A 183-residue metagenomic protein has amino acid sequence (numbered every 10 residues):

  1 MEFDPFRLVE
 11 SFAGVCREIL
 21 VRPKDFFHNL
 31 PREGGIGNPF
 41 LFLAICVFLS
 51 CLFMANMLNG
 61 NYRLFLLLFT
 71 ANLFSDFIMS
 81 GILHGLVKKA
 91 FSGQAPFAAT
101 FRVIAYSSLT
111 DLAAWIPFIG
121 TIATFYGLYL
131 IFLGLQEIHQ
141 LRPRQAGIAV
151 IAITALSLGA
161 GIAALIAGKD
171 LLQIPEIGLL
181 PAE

Functional and structural regions predicted by a protein language model:
M1-L49: N-terminal juxtamembrane cytosolic/stromal segments of multi-pass membrane proteins
F27, P31-G35, P39, M57-L68 (+2 more regions): Membrane-helix interfacial "entry" motifs
H28, F91, L133-P143, A167-L171: Juxtamembrane transmembrane-helix termini
N38-H84, R102-I131, A149-E176: Hydrophobic alpha-helical transmembrane segments in multi-pass membrane proteins
M79-F97: Juxtamembrane interface at the ends
Q136-L156: Interfacial loop-to-transmembrane junctions
E176-E183: Short, strongly hydrophobic alpha-helical membrane anchors
